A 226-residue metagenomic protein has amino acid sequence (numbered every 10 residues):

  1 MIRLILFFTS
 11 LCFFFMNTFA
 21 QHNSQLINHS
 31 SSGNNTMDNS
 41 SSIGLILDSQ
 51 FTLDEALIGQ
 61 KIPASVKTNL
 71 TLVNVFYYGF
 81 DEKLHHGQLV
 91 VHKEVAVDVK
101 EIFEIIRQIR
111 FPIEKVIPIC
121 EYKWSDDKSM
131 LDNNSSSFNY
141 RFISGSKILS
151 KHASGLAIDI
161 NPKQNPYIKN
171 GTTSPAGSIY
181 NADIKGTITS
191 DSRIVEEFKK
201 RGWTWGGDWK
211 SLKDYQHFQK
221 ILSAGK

Functional and structural regions predicted by a protein language model:
I5-F15: Bacterial N-terminal signal peptides
T18-A20: Boundary at the C-terminal end of the N-terminal hydrophobic targeting segment
H22-K83: N-terminal module-boundary/linker segments of secreted carbohydrate-active enzymes
A56-K61, H85-H92, F142-S144: N-terminal post-signal-peptidase region of extra-cytosolic proteins
S65, L89-V97, K185-S192, L212: Soluble non-cytosolic domains of exported or imported proteins
K67-M130: Active-site acidic/histidine clusters and adjacent loop/turn architecture that either coordinate catalytic ions
I117-H152, N165-Y167: Active-site-adjacent loop/helix surface patches within enzyme catalytic domains that shape the substrate-binding cleft
F142-G145, L149, S154-K226: Catalytic cores and adjacent binding grooves of peptidoglycan-active enzymes
